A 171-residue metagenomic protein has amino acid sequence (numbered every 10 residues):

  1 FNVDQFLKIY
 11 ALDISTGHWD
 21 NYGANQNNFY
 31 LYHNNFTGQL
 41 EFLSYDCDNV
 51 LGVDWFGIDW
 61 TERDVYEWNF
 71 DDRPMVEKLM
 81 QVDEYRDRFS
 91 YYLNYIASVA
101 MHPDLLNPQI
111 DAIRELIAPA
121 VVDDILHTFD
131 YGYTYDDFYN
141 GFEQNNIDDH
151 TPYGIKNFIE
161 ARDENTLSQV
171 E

Functional and structural regions predicted by a protein language model:
F1-A24, N28-E171: Middle-to-C-terminal accessory/interaction subdomains
